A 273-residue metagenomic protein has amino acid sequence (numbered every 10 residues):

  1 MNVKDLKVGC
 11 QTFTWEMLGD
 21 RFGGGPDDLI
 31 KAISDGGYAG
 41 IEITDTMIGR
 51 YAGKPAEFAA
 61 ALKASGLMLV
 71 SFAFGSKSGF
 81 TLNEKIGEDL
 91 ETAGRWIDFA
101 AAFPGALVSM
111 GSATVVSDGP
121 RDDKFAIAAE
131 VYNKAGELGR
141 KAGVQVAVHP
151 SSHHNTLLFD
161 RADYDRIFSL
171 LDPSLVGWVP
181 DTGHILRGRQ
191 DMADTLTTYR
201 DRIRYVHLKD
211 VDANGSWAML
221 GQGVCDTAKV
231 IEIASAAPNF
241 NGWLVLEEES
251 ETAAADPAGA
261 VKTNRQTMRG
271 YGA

Functional and structural regions predicted by a protein language model:
M1-A39, K63, P104, L158-G177 (+1 more regions): Histidine-acidic metal/acid-base catalytic patches
F13-W15, T44-T46, F74-K77, A113-V115 (+4 more regions): Active-site beta-loop-alpha junctions enriched in small/polar residues
D20, I48-G49, G87, A126 (+1 more regions): Residue-level marker of alpha-helix boundaries and capping positions
L29, F58, W96, A135 (+1 more regions): Aromatic/hydrophobic pocket-lining residues that form π-stacking "cages" and hydrophobic walls in ligand
E42, S71, S109, A147 (+2 more regions): Conserved beta-strand positions in the central sheet of alpha/beta enzyme cores
E42-K63, G119: Glycine-rich, proline-tolerant flexible connector loops at the mouths of alpha/beta enzymes
A64, T81-W178, R187, A258: Active-site acidic/histidine proton-transfer and metal-coordination neighborhood in alpha/beta enzyme cores
L67-M68: Short, structured active-site "lid" loops
